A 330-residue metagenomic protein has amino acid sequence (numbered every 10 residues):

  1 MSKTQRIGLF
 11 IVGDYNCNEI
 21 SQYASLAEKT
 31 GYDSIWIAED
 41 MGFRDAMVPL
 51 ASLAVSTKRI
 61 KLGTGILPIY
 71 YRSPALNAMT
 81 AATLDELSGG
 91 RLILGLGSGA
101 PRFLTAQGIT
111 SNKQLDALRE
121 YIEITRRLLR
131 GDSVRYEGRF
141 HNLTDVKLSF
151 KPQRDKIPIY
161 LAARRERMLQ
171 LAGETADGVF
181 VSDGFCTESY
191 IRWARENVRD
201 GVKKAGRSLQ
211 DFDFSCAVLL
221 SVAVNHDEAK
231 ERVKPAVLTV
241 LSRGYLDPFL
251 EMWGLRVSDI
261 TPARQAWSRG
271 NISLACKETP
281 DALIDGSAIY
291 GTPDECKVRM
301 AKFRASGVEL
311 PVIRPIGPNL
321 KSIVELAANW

Functional and structural regions predicted by a protein language model:
M1-W330: Active-site-adjacent structural elements that line small-molecule/cofactor binding pockets in enzymes
